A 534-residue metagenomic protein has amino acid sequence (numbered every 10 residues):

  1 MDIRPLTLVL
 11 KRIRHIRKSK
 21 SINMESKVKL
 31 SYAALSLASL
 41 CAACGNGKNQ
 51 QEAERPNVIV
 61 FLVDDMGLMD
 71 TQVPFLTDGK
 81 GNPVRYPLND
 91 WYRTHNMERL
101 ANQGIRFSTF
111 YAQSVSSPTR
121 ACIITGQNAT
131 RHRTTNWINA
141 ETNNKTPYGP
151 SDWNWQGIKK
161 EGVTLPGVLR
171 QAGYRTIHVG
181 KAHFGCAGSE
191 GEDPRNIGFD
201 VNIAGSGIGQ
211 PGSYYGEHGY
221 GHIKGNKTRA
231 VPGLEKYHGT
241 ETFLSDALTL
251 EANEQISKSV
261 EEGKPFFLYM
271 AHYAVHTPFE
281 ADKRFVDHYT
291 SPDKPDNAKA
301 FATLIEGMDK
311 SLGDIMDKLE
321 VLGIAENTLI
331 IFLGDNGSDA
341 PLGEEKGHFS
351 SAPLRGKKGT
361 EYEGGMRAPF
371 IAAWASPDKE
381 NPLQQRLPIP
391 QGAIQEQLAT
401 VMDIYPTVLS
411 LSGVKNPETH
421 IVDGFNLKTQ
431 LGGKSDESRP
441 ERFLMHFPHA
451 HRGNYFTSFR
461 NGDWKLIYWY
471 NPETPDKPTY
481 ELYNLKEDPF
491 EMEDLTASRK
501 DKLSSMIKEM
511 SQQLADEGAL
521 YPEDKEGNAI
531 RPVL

Functional and structural regions predicted by a protein language model:
I3-L6, K11-I16, K20, Q50-P56 (+6 more regions): Long, internal low-complexity/basic segments
C41-A43: C-terminal motif of bacterial Sec signal peptides marking the signal peptidase cleavage site
N49-I105, A182, E493-D501: Active-site-proximal N-terminal segment of extracellular/periplasmic enzymes that hydrolyze or transfer
F75, G104-Q127, T135-E141, H178-E190 (+6 more regions): Short, solvent-exposed turn/loop segments enriched in Gly/Ser/Thr/Pro and often Arg
D78-R120, G126-Q127, R175-T176, I197-S206 (+2 more regions): Short, structured active-site-proximal loop/turn typified by the sulfatase FGly-forming signature C/S-X-P-X-R
T134-R175, A182-P265, H272-A281, D293-P295 (+3 more regions): Formylglycine-dependent
V201, S206-G209, D339-E363, A373 (+3 more regions): C-terminal cap/loop subdomain of S1 sulfatases and analogous C-terminal strand-loop tails that border
P265, A271-H272, G307-K346: Metal-dependent active-site segment of extracytoplasmic phospho-/sulfohydrolases and closely related
